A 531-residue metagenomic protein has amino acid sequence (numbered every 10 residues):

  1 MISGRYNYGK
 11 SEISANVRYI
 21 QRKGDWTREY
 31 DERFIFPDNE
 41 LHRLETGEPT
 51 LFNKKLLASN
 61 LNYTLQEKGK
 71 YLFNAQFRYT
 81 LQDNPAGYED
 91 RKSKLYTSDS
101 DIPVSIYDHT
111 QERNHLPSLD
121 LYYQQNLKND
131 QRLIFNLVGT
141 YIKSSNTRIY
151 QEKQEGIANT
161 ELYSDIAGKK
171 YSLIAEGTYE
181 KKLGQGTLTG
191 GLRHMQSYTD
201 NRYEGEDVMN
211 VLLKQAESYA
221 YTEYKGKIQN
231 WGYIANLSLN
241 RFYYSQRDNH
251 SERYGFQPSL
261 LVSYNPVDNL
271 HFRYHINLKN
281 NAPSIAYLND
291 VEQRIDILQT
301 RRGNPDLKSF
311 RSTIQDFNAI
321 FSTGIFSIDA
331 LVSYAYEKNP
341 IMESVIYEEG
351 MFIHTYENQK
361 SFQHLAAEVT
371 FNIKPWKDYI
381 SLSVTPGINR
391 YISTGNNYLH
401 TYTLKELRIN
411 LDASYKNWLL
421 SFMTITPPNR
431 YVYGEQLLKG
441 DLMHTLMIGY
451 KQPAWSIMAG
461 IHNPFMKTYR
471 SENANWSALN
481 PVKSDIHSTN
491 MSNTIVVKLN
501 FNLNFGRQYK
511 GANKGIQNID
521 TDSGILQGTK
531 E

Functional and structural regions predicted by a protein language model:
M1-I2, L237-Q246, R253, G303 (+3 more regions): Transmembrane beta-strand segments that form the barrel wall of outer-membrane beta-barrel proteins
M1-R91, D108-I142, K169, L173 (+10 more regions): Membrane-proximal, glycine/serine-rich, low-complexity loop/turn segments characteristic of large bacterial
W26-E40, A86-I102, S145-G156, D200-V208 (+9 more regions): Outer-membrane beta-barrel translocator domains and adjoining extracellular loop/strand segments of Gram-negative
L51-K55, H109-H115, Y163-Y171, K182 (+8 more regions): Replace "Gram-negative outer membrane beta-barrel proteins" with "bacterial and organellar outer membrane beta-barrel
L56-N84, I106-P258, N265, F326-V332 (+1 more regions): Face-selective signature of the C-terminal outer-membrane beta-barrel domain
Y163, S172-I174, L213, E217-Y221 (+7 more regions): Outer membrane beta-barrel strand-and-loop segments of large Gram-negative receptors, especially TonB-dependent
S259-L260, L407: Short secondary-structure subsegments characteristic of cysteine-rich extracellular domains
E357-E368, Y379-T445, S456-M458: C-terminal extracellular loops and terminal segments of Gram-negative outer membrane beta-barrel proteins
